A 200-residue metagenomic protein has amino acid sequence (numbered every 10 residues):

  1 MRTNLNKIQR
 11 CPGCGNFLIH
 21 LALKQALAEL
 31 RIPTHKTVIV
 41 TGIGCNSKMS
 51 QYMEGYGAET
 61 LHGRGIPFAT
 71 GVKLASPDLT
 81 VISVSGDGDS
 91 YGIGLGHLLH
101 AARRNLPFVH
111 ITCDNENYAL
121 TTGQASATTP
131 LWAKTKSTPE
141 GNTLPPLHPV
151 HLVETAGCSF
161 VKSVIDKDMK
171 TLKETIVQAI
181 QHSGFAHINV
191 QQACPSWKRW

Functional and structural regions predicted by a protein language model:
R2-L61: Active-site diphosphate/adenylate-binding microenvironment
R10-P12, S83-S85, F160-I165, H187: Short catalytic-loop micro-motif centered on adjacent basic/acidic residues
I43-C45, N115-N117, D168, Q191-W197: Glycine-rich beta-alpha junction loops
C45-A119: Thiamine diphosphate
D78, S126-H182: Conserved thiamine diphosphate
I93, L106, L131-K136, V190-R199: Active-site cofactor/cluster-binding pocket
L172-W200: Glycine/aspartate-rich loop-and-adjacent alpha/beta segment that forms the canonical ThDP
